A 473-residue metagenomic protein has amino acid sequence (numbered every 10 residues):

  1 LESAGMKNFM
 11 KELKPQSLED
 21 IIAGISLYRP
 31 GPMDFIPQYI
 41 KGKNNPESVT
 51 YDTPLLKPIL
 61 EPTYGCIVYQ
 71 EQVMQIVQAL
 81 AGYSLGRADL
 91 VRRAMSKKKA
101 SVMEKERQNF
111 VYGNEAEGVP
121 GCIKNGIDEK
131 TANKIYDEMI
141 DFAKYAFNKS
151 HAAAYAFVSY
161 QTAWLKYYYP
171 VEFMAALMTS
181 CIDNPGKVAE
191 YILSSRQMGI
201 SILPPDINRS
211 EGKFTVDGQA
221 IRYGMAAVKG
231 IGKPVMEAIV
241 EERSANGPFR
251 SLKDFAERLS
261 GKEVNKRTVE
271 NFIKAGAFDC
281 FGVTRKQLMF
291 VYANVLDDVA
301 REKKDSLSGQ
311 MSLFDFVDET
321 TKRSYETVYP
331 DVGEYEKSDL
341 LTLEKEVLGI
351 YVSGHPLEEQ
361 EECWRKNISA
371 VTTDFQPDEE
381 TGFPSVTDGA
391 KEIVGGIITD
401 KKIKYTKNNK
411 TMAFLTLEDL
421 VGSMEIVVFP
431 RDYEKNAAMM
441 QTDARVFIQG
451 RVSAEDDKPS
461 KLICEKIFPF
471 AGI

Functional and structural regions predicted by a protein language model:
L1-I473: Noncatalytic, beta-rich nucleic-acid-contacting surfaces in large DNA/RNA-processing enzymes
